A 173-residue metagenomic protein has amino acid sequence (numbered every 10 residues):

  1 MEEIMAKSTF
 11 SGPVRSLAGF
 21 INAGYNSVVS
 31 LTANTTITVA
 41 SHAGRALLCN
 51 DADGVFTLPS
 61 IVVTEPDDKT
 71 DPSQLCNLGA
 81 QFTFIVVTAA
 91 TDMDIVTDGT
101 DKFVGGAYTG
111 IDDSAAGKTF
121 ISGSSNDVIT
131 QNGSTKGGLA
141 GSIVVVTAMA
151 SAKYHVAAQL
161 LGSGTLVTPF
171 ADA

Functional and structural regions predicted by a protein language model:
M1-I4: Short, Lys/Arg-enriched N-terminal segments with co-localized hydrophobic residues within the first ~10-30 amino acids
K7-G117, S151-A173: Exposed extracellular interaction/assembly regions and N-terminal maturation sites
I111-T130: A gly/proline- and charged-residue-enriched helix-loop-helix capping module
N126-G141: Alpha-helix-centered segments that form part of catalytic cores
A140-A148: Extracellular disulfide-bonded cysteine-rich modules/repeats
